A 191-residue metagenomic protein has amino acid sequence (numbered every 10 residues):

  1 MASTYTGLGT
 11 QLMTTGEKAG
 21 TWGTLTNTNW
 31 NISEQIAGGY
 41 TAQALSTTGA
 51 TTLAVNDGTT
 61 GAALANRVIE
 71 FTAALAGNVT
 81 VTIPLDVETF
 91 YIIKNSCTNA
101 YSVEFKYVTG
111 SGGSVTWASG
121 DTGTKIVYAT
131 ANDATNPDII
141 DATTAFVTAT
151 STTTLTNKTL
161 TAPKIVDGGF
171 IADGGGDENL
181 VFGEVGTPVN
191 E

Functional and structural regions predicted by a protein language model:
M1-G9, T14-V103, P137, T159-E191: Exposed extracellular interaction/assembly regions and N-terminal maturation sites
K18-A19, P84-L85, G120, T148 (+1 more regions): A broadly tuned, weak detector of single residues within folded domains
T26, T144-T150: Flexible coil/loop interruptions and hinge/linker segments embedded within long fibrous stalks
V79, V87-E88, Y101-F146: Beta-strand-rich solenoidal segments
